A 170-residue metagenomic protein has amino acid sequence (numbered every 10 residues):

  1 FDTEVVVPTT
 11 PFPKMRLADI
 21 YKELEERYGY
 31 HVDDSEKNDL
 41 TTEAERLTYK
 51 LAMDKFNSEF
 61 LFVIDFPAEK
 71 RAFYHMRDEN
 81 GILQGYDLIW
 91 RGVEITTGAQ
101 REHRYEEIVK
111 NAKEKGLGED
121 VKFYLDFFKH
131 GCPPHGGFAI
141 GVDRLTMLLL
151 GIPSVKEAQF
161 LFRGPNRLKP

Functional and structural regions predicted by a protein language model:
F1-R91, K113-E114, E119-D126, G131-C132: Metal-assisted phosphate- and nucleotidyl-transfer catalytic regions
I95: Conserved phosphate-interacting/catalytic interface
A99-Q100, R104-P170: Active-site pocket scaffolds in enzymes
